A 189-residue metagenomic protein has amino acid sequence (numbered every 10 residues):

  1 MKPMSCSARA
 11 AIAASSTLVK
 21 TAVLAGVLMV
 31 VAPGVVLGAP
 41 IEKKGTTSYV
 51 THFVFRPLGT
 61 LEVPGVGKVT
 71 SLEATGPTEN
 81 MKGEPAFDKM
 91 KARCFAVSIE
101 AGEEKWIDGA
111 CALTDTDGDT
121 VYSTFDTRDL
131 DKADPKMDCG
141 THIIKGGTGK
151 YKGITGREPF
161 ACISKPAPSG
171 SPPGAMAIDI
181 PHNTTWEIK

Functional and structural regions predicted by a protein language model:
M1-T17: N-terminal secretory signal peptides that target proteins for export/translocation
P3-C6, K20, V35, F55-P57: Intrinsic disorder/low-complexity detector
P3-C6, V31, P40, I178: N-terminal leader/targeting segments
S16, K20-P33: Bacterial N-terminal signal peptides
L37-K189: Beta-strand-enriched cores of mature, soluble protein domains
